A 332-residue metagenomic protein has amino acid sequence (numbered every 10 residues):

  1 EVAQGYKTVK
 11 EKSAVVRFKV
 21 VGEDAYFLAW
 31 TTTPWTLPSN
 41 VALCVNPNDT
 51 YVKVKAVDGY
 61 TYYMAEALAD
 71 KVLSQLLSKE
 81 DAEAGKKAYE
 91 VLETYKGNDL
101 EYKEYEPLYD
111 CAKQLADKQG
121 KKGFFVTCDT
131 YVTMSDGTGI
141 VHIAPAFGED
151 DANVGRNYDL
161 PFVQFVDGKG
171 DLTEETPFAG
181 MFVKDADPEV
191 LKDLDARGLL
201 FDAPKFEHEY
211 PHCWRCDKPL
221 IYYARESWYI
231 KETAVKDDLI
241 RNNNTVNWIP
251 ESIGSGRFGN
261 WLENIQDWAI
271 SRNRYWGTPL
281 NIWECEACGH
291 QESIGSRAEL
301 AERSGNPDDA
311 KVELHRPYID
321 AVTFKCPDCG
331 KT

Functional and structural regions predicted by a protein language model:
E1-P38, T50-V52, D58, Y102-E104 (+4 more regions): Residue patterns forming the tRNA-binding/recognition surfaces of aminoacyl-tRNA synthetases and related DALR
D49-I140, E149: Protease-associated
E299-R303: Short, flexible N-terminal segments of the mature chain
T332: Long, His/Glu/Asp-enriched segments that create or flank divalent metal/ion-associated functional microenvironments
